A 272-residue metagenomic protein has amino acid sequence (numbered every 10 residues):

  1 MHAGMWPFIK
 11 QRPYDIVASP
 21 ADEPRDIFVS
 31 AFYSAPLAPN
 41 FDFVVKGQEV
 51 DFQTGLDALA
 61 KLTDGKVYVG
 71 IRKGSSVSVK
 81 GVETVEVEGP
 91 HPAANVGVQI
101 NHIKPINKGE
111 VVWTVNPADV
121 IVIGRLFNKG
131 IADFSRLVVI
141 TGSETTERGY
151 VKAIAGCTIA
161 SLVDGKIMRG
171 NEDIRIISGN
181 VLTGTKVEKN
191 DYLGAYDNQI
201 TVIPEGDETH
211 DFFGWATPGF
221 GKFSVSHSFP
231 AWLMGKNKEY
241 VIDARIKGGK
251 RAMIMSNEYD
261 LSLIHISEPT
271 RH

Functional and structural regions predicted by a protein language model:
M1-R271: Buried, small/hydrophobic-residue-enriched core segments of structured protein domains
